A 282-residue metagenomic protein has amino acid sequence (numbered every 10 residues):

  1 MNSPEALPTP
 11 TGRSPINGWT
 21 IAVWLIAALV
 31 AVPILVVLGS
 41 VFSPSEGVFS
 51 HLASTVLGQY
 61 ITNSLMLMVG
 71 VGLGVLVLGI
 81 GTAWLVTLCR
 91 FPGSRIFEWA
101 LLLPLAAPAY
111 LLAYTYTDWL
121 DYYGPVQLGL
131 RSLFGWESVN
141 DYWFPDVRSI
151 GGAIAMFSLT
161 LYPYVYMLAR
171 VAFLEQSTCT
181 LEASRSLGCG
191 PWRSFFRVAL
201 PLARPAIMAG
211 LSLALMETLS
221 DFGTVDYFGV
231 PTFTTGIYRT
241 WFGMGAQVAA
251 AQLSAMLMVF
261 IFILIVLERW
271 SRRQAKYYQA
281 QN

Functional and structural regions predicted by a protein language model:
M1-V23, P92-S94, W270-N282: Transmembrane alpha-helical segments of polytopic membrane transport and secretion proteins
S14-S45, T55-L174, L202-F222, A250-R269: Membrane-water interface segments at the C-terminal ends of transmembrane alpha-helices in multi-pass inner-membrane
F42-V48, A275-A280: Hydrophobic transmembrane alpha-helix segments characteristic of membrane transport and insertion machinery
G47-H51, E98, L128-G135, T178-S186 (+2 more regions): Short amphipathic alpha-helical coupling elements at transmembrane boundaries
P92, C189-G190: Short coil/turn motifs that cap or connect alpha-helices
P163, E182, R193-S194: Helix-loop-helix "hairpin" substructures at the membrane interface of multi-pass membrane proteins
L187-C189, P201: Glycine/proline-centered hinge or cleavage motifs at structural transition points of membrane proteins
L219-M244: Glycine-rich helix-loop "coupling/hinge" segments at transmembrane-helix boundaries in multipass transporters
